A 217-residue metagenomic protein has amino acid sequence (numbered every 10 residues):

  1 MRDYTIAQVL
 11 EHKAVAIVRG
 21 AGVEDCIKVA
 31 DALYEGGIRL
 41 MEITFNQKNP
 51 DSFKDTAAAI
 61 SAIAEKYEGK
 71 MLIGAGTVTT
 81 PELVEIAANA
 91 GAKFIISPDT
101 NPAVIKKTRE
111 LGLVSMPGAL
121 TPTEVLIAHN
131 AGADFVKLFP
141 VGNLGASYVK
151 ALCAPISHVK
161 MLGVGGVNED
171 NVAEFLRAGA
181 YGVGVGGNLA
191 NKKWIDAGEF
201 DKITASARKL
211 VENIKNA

Functional and structural regions predicted by a protein language model:
M1-A90, E110, H158-M161, E169-D170 (+1 more regions): Conserved N-terminal beta1-alpha1 strand-loop-helix module at the mouth
V15, L72-G74, I95-I96, V114-M116 (+2 more regions): Structural detector of well-ordered beta-strand residues that form the stable sheet scaffold of enzyme domains
V29, T80-A90, T123-A131, Y148 (+1 more regions): Catalytic cores of alpha/beta
G37, Y67, G91, D99 (+5 more regions): Conserved functional loop/turn residues at catalytic and ligand-binding sites
I43-Q47, F94-V104, L138-G145, A180-K202: Glycine-rich phosphate-binding active-site loops on the catalytic face of alpha/beta enzymes
F94, P98-L144: Histidine/lysine/aspartate-rich catalytic loop segments that bind and position anionic ligands
I105-T108, L126-A131, A146-A151, V172-A173 (+1 more regions): Short, charged, surface-exposed secondary-structure boundary motifs
G132-K137, Y148-K160: A contiguous pocket-lining binding segment that forms or flanks enzyme active sites
